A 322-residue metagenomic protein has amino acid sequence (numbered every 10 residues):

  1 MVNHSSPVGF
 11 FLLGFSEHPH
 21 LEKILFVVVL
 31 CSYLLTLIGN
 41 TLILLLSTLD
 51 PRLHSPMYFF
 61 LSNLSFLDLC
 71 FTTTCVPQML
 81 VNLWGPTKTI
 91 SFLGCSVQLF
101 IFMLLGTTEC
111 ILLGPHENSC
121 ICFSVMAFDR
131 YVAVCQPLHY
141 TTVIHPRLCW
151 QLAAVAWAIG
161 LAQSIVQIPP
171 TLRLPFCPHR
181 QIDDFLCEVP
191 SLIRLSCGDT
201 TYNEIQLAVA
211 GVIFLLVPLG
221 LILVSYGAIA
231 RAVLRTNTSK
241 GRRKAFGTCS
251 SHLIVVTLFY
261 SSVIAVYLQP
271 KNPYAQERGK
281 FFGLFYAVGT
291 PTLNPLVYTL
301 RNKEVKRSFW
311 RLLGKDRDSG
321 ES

Functional and structural regions predicted by a protein language model:
M1-S322: Transmembrane helical core of 7TM receptor-like proteins
